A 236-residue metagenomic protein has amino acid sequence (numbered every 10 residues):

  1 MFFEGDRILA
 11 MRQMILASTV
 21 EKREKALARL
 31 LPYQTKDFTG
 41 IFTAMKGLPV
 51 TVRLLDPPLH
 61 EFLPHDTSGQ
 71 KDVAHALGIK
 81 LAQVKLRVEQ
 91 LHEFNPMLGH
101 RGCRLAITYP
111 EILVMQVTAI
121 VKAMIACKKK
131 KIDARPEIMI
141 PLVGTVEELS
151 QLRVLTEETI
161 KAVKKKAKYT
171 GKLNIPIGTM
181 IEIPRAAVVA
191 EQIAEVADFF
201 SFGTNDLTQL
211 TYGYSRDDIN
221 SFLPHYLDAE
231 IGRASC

Functional and structural regions predicted by a protein language model:
M1-S235: Conserved alpha/beta-domain cores
